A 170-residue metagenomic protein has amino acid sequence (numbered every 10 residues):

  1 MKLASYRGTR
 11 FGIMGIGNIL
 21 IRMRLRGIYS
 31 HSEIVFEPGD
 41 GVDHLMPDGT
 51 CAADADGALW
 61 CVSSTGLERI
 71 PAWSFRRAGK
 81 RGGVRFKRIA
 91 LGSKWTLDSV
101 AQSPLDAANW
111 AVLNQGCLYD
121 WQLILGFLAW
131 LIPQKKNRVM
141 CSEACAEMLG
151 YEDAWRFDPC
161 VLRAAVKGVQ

Functional and structural regions predicted by a protein language model:
K2-D98, I124-P133: Glycine-rich catalytic cores of cysteine/serine-nucleophile enzymes that process amide/ester linkages in cell-envelope
R26-Y29, V100, P104, R138 (+1 more regions): Solvent-exposed, acidic/flexible segments
G83-V84, G92-S99, C117, Y151 (+2 more regions): Short glycine-aromatic motifs
V100-I124: A structural motif
Q122-Q170: Activation targets extended, charge/polar-rich intrinsically disordered C-terminal tails
